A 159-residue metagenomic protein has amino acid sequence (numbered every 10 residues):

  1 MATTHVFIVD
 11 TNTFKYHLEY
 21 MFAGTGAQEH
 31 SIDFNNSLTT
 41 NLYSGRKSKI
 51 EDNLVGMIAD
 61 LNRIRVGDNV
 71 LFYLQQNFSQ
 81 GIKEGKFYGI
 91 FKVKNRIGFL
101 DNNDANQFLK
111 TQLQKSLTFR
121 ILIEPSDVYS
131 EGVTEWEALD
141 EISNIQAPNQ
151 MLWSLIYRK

Functional and structural regions predicted by a protein language model:
M1-F22, A27-E29, N35-S48, G56-A59 (+1 more regions): Contiguous surface segments at macromolecular interaction interfaces
A2-T4, V66-V70, F87-Y88, T118: Short, surface-exposed beta-edge/turn micro-motifs
V6-F7, G67-F72, V93, I121-I123: Hydrophobic beta-strand residues in large extracellular and virion-surface proteins
D10-N12, Q75-N77, V93-R96: Histidine- and/or cysteine-centered catalytic micro-motif in compact active-site loops
D60-F78: Short coil-to-beta transition motif at edge beta-strands of beta-rich domains
Q80-E84: Short consensus segments that form the blades of beta-propeller domains, in both extracellular/periplasmic
G85-I97: Short beta-strand-centered aromatic/proline hotspots
